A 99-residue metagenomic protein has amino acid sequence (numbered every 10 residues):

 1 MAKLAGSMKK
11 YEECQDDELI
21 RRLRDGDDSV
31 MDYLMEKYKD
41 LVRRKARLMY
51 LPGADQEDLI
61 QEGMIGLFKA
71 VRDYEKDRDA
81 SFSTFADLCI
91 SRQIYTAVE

Functional and structural regions predicted by a protein language model:
M1-E99: Alpha-helical promoter-recognition and RNA polymerase-docking modules of transcription initiation factors, dominated by
